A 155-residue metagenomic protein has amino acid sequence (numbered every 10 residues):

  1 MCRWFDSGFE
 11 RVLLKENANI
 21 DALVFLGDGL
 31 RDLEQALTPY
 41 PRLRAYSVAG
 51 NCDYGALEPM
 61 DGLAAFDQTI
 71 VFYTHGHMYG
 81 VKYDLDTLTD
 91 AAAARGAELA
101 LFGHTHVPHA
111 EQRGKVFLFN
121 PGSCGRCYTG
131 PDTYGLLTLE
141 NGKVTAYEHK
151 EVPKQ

Functional and structural regions predicted by a protein language model:
M1-R3, F25, H75-H77, H104-H106 (+1 more regions): Histidine-centered active-site/metal-ligand motif
C2-F66: Core catalytic region of metal-dependent phosphoesterases/phosphodiesterases, especially metallo-beta-lactamase-like
R3-S7, L30-E34, C52-L57, Y79-D84 (+2 more regions): Active-site environment of divalent metal-dependent phosphoester hydrolases
F5-V12, D67, A93-G96, Q112 (+1 more regions): Binuclear metal-dependent phosphoesterase catalytic core
A22-D28, Y46-N51, F72-H75, L99-H104 (+1 more regions): Active-site neighborhood of phospho(di)ester-bond hydrolases with catalytic His/Asp-centered motifs
R44-Y46, I70, F117, T145-A146: Conserved beta-strand segments of alpha/beta enzyme cores
L57-R95, G125-Y128: Active-site-proximal segments of metal-dependent phosphoesterases and phosphodiesterases across multiple
D61-G62, P108, G135: Residue-level detector of beta-strand structural context in well-folded domains
